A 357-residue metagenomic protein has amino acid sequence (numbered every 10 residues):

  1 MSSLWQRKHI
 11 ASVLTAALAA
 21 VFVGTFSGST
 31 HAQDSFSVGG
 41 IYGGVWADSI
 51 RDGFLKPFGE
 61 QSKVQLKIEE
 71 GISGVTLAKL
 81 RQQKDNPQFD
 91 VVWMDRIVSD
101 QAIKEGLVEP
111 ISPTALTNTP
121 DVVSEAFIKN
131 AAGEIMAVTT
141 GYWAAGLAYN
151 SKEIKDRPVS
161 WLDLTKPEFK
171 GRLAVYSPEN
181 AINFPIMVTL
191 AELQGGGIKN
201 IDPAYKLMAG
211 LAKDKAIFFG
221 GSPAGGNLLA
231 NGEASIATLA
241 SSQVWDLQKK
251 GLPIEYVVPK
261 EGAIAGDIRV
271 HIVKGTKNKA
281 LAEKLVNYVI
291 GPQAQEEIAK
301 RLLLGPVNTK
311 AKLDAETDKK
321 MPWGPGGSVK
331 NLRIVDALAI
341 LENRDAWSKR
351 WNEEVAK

Functional and structural regions predicted by a protein language model:
Q33-D100: Early extracytoplasmic/lumenal segment of secretory-pathway proteins
I41-R51, Q88-E233: Extracytoplasmic ligand-binding site segments that recognize negatively charged/polar headgroups
I97-Q101, A230, S235-P253: A ligand-binding cleft/hinge motif common to bilobed small-molecule-binding domains
A102-P110, N130-E134, D246-V258, K319-K320: Ligand-binding "clamshell"
G146-E153, T189-L193, D267-K279, V286 (+1 more regions): A bilobed periplasmic-binding-protein/Venus flytrap-type ligand-binding module shared by bacterial periplasmic
K206-L211, F218-F219, K250-K274: Periplasmic-binding protein-like
V273-L332: Mature extracytoplasmic/periplasmic domains
N331-K357: Conserved C-terminal helix/tail region of periplasmic/extracytoplasmic solute-binding proteins
